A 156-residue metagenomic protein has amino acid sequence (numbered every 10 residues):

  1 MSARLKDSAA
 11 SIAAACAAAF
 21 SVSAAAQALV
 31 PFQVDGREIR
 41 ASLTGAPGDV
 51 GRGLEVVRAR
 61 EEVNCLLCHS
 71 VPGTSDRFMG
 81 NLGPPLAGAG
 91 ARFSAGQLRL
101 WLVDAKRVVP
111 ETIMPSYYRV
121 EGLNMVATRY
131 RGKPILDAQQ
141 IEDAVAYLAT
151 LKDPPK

Functional and structural regions predicted by a protein language model:
S2-A13: Bacterial N-terminal signal peptides that target proteins for export
S21-S23: N-terminal signal peptide c-region/cleavage motif recognized by signal peptidases
A28-R60, P155-K156: Electrostatic cytochrome c docking/interface patches
R40-L43, L86-A87, Y130-P134: Second-shell loop/turn segments in exported
A46-P47, L66, S70-D104, I113-A127: Gly/Gly-Pro-rich "capping" loops immediately C-terminal to redox-active cysteine motifs in periplasmic/lumenal
R60-N64, P72, Q140: Short pre-active-site segment immediately N-terminal to redox-active cysteine/selenocysteine motifs in thiol-based
C65-L67, P155-K156: Surface-exposed patches in mature extracellular/periplasmic domains of secreted proteins
G96-V103, R107-V109, Y117-K156: C-terminal capping alpha-helices of c-type cytochrome domains
